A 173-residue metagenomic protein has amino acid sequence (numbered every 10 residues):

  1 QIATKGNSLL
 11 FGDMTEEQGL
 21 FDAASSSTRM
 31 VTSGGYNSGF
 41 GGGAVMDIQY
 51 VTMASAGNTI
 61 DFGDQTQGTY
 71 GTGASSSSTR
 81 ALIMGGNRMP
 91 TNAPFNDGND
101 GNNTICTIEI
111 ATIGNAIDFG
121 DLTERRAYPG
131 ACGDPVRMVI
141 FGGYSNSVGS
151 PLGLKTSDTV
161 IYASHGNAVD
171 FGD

Functional and structural regions predicted by a protein language model:
Q1-D173: Polar, enzyme-active/binding microenvironments
